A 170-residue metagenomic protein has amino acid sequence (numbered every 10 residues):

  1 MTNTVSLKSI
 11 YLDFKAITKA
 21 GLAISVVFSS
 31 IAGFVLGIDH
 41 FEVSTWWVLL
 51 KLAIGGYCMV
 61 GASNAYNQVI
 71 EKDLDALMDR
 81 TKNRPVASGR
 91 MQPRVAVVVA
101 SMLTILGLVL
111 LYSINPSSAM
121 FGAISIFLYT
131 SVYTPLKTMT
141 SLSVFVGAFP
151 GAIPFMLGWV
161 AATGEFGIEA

Functional and structural regions predicted by a protein language model:
M1-A32, W46: N-terminal, positively charged, Ser/Thr/Ala/Gly-biased leader segments that form transit/presequence-like amphipathic
K8-Y11, V69, L77: Polytopic transmembrane helical bundles with strong interfacial aromatic enrichment
S9-L22, P85-R94, V132-P150: Interhelical loop and helix-boundary elements at the membrane-water interface of polytopic inner-membrane proteins
A23-V26, P93-L103, F121-I124, F145-P150: Short hydrophobic alpha-helical membrane-embedded segments
F28-A32, R84-A87, V146-A162: Small-residue-rich segments of transmembrane alpha-helices in multi-pass membrane proteins, especially helix faces
F28-L36, H40-K72, R80, T104 (+2 more regions): Membrane-embedded alpha-helical segments that form the functional core of polytopic membrane enzymes, especially those
K72, D79-A119: Multi-pass membrane catalytic core of lipid/isoprenoid biosynthesis enzymes
Y112-S117, T134-L142, A161-G167: Membrane-interface helix caps and helix-loop-helix hairpins in membrane proteins
